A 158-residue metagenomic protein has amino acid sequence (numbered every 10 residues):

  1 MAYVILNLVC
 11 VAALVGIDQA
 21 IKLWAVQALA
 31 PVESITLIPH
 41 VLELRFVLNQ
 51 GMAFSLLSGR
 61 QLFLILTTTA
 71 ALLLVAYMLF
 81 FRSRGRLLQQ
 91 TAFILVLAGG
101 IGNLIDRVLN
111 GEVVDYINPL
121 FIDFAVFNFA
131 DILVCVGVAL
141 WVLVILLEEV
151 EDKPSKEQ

Functional and structural regions predicted by a protein language model:
M1-Q158: Alpha-helical transmembrane bundles and membrane-interface segments of multipass inner-membrane proteins
